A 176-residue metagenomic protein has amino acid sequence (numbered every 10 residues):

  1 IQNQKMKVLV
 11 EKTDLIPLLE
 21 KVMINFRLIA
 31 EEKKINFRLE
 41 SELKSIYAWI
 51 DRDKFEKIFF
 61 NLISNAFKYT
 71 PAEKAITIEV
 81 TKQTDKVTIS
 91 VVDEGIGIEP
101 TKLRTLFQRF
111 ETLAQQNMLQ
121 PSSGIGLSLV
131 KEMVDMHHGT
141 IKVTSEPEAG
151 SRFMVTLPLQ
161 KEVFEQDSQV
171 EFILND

Functional and structural regions predicted by a protein language model:
I1-V10: Helix-loop junction within the histidine kinase core
L9-D14, E31, N36-I46: Conserved catalytic submotifs in the C-terminal HATPase_c
L15, G97-T105: Short helix N-cap motif at coil->helix boundaries in the Bergerat
L28, I96-G97: Glycine-rich G1-box
A66-F67: Short helix-loop "hinge" at the ATP-lid/N-box region of the Bergerat-fold HATPase_c
E111-S122: Glycine-rich ATP-lid/hinge loop adjacent to the conserved G-boxes
